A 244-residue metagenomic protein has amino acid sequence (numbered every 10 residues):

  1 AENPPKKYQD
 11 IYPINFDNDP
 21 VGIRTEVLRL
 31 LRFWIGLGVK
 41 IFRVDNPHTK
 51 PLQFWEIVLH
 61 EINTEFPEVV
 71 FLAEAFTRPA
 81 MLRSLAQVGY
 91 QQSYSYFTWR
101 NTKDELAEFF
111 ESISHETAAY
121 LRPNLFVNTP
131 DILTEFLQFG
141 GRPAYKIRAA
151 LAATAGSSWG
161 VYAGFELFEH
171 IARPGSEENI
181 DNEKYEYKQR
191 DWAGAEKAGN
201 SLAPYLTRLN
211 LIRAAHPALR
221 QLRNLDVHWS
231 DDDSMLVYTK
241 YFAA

Functional and structural regions predicted by a protein language model:
A1-A244: Active-site and adjacent substrate-binding regions of carbohydrate-active enzymes
